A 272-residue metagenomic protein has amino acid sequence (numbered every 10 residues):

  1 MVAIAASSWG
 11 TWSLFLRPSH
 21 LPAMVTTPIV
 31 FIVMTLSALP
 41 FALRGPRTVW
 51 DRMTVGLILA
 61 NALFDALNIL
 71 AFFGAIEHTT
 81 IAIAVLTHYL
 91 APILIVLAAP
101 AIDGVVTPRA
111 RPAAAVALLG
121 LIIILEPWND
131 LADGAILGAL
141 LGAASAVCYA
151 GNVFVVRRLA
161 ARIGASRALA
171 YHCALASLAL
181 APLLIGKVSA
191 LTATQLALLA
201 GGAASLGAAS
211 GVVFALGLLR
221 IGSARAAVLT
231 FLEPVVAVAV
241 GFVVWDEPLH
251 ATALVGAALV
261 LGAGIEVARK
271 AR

Functional and structural regions predicted by a protein language model:
M1-P28, L63, A71, L118-L119 (+2 more regions): Glycine-/small-residue-enriched transmembrane alpha-helix faces in small-molecule transporters and effluxers
M1-S7, M34-A60, D103-P112, N129-L137 (+4 more regions): Membrane-interface interhelical linkers
T11, G45-A82, H88, L121-I123 (+1 more regions): Specific transmembrane alpha-helical segments of multi-pass solute transporters/efflux pumps, especially DMT/EamA
S19, T26, L59, A75 (+6 more regions): Hydrophobic/aromatic residues within transmembrane alpha-helices of multi-pass small-molecule transporters
L21-L67, P92-A98, V147-V155, L169-K187 (+3 more regions): Transmembrane alpha-helices of multi-pass small-molecule transport proteins
I29, A84-L90, V156-A176, G207-V243: Helix-helix packing/entry segments at the starts of transmembrane helices
A42-G45, A91-P112, V235-V255: C-terminal transmembrane-helix exit sites in multi-pass transporters
R109-P127, L180, V240, T252-A271: Hydrophobic transmembrane alpha-helices of multi-pass small-molecule transport proteins
